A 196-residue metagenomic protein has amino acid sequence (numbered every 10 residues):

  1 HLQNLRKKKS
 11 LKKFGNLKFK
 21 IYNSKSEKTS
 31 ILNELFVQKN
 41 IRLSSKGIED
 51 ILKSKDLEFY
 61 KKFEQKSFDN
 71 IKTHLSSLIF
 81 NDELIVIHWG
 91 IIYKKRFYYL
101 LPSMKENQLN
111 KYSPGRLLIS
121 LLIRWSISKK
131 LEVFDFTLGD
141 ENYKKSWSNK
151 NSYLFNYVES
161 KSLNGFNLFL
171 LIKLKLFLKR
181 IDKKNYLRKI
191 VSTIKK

Functional and structural regions predicted by a protein language model:
H1-K111: A conserved beta-strand-loop-helix scaffold within acyl/acetyltransferase catalytic domains
G15, N40, E106, I123-R124 (+2 more regions): General secondary-structure edge motif
K25-S30, I123, N164-L168, I172: Short alpha-helical interface patches
L32, L109, L117, F166-L168: Helix-centric, low-specificity signal for extended rod-like, repetitive segments
I48-E49, E106-L109, R124-S126, F169 (+1 more regions): A short, structure-level motif marking secondary-structure boundaries and short turns
K62-I71, Y93, Y98-L101, L121-S128 (+1 more regions): Short secondary-structure transition/capping segments
F80, K129-K195: Active-site/acyl-donor-binding loops of N-acyltransferases
Y93-Y153, V158-E159: Acyl-donor binding region in acyl/amide transferases
